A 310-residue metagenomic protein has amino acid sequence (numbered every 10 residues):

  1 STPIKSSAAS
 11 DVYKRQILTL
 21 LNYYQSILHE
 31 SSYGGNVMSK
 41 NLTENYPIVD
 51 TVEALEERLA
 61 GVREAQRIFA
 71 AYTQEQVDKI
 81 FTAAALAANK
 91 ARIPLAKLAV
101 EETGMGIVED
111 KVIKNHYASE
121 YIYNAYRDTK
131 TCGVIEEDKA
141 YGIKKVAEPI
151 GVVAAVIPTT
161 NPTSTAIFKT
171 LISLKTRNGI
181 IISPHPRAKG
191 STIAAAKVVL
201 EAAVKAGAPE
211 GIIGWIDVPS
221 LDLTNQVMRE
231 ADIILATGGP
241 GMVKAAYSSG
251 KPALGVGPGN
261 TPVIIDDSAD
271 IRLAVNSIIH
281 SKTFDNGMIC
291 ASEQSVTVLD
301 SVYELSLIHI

Functional and structural regions predicted by a protein language model:
S1-Q16, I308-H309: Single conserved hydrophobic/aromatic residue that forms the stacking wall/gate of nucleotide- or nucleobase-binding
I17-V37: Short, Lys/Arg-enriched N-terminal segments with co-localized hydrophobic residues within the first ~10-30 amino acids
Y33, V37-K144: N-terminal Rossmann-like NAD(P)+-binding subdomain of aldehyde/semialdehyde dehydrogenases
N41-L42, I48-V52, V243-I308: ALDH superfamily catalytic-core signature
R58, A65-Y72, A84-A87, A91 (+6 more regions): Change "in soluble alpha/beta enzymes" to "in soluble alpha/beta proteins
I68-A83, N89, I93, K97-L98 (+3 more regions): Aldehyde/semialdehyde dehydrogenase
V134-L273: Rossmann-like NAD(P) dinucleotide-binding subdomain of oxidoreductase/dehydrogenase enzymes
